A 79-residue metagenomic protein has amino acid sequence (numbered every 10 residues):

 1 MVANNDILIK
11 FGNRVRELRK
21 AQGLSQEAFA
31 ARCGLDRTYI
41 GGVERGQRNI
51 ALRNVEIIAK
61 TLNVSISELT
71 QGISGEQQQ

Functional and structural regions predicted by a protein language model:
M1-A21: A short, Lys/Arg-rich alpha-helix, primarily the initiator
V2, T70-Q79: Short, charged recognition helix plus adjacent turn of helix-turn-helix-like nucleic-acid-binding domains
K20, A31, K60: Alpha-helical residues within the helix-turn-helix
G23-R45: Short alpha-helical DNA-recognition segment
R45, V64, Q71: Short, conserved catalytic or interaction motifs in soluble domains
Q47-I57, Q78: Short, basic-rich loop-to-helix N-cap that marks the start of a DNA-contacting helix
R53-E68: DNA major-groove recognition helix of helix-turn-helix/homeodomain DNA-binding modules
